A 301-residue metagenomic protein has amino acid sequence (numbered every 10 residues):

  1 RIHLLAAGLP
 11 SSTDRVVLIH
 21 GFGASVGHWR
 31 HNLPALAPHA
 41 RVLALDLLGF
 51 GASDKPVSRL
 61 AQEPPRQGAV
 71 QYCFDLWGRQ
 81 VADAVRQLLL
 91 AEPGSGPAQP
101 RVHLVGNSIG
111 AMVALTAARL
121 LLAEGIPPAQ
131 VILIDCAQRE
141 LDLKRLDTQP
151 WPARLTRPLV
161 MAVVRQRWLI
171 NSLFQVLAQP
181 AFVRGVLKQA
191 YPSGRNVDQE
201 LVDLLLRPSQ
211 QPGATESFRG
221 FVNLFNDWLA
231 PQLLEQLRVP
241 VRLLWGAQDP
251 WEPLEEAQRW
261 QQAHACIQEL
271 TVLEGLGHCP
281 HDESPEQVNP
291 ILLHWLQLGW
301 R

Functional and structural regions predicted by a protein language model:
I2, V163, R167-V239: Conserved alpha/beta-hydrolase catalytic His-Asp/Glu region
L5-L9, P38, L47-V105, L121-E124 (+1 more regions): Active-site loop/oxyanion-hole signature of alpha/beta-hydrolase fold enzymes
T13-G21: Short beta-strand element of the alpha/beta-hydrolase
G21-H31, V42: Serine-hydrolase catalytic-loop signature spanning alpha/beta hydrolases and amidase-signature enzymes
G106, G110, A114: Gly/Ala-rich beta-loop-alpha elbow adjacent to hydrolase catalytic centers
L115-R119, I126-I170: Flexible "cap/lid" loop of the alpha/beta hydrolase fold
Q236-L276: Conserved loop-alpha-helix segment in the C-terminal half of the alpha/beta-hydrolase fold that carries the catalytic
C266-R301: Catalytic active-site module of serine/aspartate enzymes centered on a nucleophile-bearing elbow/loop
